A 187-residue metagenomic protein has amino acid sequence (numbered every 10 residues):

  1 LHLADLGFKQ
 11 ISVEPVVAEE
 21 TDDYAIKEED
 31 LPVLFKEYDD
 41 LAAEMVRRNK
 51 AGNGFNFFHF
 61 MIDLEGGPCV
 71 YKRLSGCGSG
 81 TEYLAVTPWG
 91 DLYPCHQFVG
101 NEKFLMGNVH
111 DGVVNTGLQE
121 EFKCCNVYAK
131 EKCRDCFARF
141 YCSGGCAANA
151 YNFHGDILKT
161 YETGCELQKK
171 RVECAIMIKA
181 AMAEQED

Functional and structural regions predicted by a protein language model:
L1-Y83, G100-E102: Radical SAM enzyme [4Fe-4S]-AdoMet core and its adjacent flexible, acidic and glycine-rich loops/tails across
T87: Short, acidic, Ser/Thr-enriched surface-loop or helix-capping motifs
V99-D187: Flexible mid-to-C-terminal extensions adjoining Fe-S/redox cofactors in radical SAM and related proteins
